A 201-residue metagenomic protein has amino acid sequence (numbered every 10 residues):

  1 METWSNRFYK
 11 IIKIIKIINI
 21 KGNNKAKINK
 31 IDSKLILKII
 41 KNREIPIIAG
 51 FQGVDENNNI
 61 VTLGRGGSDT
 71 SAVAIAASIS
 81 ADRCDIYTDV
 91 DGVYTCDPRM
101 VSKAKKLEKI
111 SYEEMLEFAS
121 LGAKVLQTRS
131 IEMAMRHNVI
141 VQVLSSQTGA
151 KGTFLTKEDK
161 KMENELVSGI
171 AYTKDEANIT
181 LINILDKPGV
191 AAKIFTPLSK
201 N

Functional and structural regions predicted by a protein language model:
M1-I131: Nucleotide/pyrophosphate-binding catalytic subdomain
E2-T3, H137, N201: Conserved dinucleotide-binding and phosphotransfer motif residues
V90-G92, H137-V141, S145-A150, D159 (+1 more regions): Glycine-rich beta-alpha junction loops
L126-R129, I140-S146, L181, A191 (+1 more regions): Flexible, glycine/charged-enriched surface loops at secondary-structure junctions
A134: Acidic-aromatic/histidine active-site loop/patch
A150-N201: A conserved regulatory-domain signal marking ACT and ACT-like small-molecule sensing domains and adjacent regulatory
